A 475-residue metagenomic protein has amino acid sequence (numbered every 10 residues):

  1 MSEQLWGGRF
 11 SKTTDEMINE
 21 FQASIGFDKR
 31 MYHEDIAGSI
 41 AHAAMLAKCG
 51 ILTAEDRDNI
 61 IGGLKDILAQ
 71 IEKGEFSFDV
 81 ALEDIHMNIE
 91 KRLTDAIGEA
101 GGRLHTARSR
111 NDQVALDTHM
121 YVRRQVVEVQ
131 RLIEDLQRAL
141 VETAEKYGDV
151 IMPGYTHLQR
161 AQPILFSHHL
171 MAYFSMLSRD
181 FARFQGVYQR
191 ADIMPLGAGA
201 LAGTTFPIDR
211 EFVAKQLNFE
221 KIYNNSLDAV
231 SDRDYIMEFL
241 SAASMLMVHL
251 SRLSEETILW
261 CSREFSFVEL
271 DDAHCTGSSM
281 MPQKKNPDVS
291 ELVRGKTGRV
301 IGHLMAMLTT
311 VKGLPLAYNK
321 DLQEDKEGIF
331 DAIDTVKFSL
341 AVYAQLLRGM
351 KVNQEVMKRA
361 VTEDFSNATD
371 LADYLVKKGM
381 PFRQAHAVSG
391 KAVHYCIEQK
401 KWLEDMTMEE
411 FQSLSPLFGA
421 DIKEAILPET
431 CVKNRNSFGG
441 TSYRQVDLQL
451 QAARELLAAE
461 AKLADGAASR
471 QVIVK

Functional and structural regions predicted by a protein language model:
M1-G203, I208-A214, K221, T276-G277 (+4 more regions): A helix-coil-helix interface module used to build multimeric assemblies and to scaffold catalytic/cofactor sites
S2-G38, E99-A100, Q283-K475: Glycine-rich cofactor/substrate-binding loops
H42, G63-Q70, R92, A96 (+16 more regions): Generic, well-ordered alpha-helical scaffold segments in large soluble proteins
L52, F76, F265-S266, P381 (+1 more regions): Conserved hydrophobic residue
H105, R110-Q113, P153, R160-I164 (+8 more regions): Alpha-helix capping and helix-loop boundary segments enriched in small/acidic/polar residues
H119, R123-Q130, E134, V141 (+10 more regions): Short amphipathic alpha-helical segments with heptad-repeat character
K146, R183-G186, R190, F219-Y223 (+7 more regions): Conserved helix-loop functional segments at active or binding sites
L217-T309: Acidic, glycine-rich loop-and-beta core segments that form the ion-binding/anion-interacting portion of active sites
